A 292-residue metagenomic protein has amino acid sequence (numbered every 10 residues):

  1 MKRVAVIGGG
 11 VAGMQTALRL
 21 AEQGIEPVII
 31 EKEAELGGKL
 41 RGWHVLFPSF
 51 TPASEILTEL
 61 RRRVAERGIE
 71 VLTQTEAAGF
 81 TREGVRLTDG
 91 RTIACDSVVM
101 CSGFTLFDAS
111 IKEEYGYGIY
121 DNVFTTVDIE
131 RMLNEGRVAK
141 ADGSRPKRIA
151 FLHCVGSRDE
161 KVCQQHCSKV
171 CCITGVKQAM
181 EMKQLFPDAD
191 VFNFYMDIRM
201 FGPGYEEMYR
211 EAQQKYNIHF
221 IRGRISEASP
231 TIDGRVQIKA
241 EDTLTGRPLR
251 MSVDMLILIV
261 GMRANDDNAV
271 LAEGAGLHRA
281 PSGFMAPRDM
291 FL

Functional and structural regions predicted by a protein language model:
M1-G37, G42, S54, Q74 (+3 more regions): Rossmann-like dinucleotide/flavin-binding elements
W43, F47, G79, G84 (+7 more regions): A broad, structure-centric signal for solvent-exposed, well-ordered loop/edge residues that line or flank functional
V45-S49, Y209-E211: Short, hinge-like loop/turn segments at secondary-structure boundaries
I56-T105, V176-D267: A Rossmann-like FAD-binding core segment of flavoenzymes
V99, A280-P281: Hydrophobic residues within membrane-embedded alpha helices
